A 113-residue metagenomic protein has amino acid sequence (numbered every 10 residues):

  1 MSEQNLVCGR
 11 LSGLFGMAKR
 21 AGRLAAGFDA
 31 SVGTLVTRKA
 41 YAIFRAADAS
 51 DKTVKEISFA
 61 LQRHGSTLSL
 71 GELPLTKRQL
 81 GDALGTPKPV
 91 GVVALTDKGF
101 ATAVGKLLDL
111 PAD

Functional and structural regions predicted by a protein language model:
M1-G9, K19, G99-T102, D109: Catalytic cores of RNA-modifying enzymes
V7-R45: N-terminal first-folded block
L11, G27, S31, K39 (+4 more regions): Amphipathic alpha-helical interface surfaces
A21-G22, A40-A42, G65-L70, G91: Short active-site oxyanion
V36-H64: N-terminal positively charged helical leader segments and presequences
A47, L73, D97: Short secondary-structure boundary segments
F59-P89: Mid-chain, well-packed structural core segment of small domains
G81-P111: C-terminal structural segments of small proteins and small subunits
